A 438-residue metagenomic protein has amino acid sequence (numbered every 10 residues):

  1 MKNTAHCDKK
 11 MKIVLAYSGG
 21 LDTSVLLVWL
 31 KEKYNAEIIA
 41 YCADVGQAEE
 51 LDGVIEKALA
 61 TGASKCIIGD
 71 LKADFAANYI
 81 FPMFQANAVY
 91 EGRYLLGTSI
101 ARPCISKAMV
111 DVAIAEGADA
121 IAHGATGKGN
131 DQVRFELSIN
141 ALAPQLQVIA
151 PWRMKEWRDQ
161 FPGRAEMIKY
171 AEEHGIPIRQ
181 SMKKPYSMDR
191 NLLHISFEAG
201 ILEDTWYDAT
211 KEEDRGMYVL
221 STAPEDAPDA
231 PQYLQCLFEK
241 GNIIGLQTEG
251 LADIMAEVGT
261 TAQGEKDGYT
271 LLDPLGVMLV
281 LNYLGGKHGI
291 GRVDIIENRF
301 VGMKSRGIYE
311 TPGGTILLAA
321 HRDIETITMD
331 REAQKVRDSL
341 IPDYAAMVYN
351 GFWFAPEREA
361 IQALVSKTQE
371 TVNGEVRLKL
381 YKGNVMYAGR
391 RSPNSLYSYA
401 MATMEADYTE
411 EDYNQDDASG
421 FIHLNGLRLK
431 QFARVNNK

Functional and structural regions predicted by a protein language model:
K2-A16, L21-K438: Nucleotide-activated chemistry modules centered on ATP-dependent adenylation/adenylyltransferase
